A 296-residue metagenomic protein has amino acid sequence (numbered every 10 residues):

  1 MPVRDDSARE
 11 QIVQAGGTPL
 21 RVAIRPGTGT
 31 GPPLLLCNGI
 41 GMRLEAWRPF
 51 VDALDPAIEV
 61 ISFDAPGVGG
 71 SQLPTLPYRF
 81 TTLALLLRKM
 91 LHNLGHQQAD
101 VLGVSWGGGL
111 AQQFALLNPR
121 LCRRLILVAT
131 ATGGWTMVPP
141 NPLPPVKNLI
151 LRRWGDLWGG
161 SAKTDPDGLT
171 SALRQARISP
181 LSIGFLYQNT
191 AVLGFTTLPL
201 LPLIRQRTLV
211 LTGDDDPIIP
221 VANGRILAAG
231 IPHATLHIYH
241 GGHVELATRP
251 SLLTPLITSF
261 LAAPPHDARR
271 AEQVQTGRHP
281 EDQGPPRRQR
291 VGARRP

Functional and structural regions predicted by a protein language model:
T18-Q72: Conserved HGGG/HGGXW glycine-rich cap/lid loop of the alpha/beta-hydrolase fold
S62-L102: Active-site loop/oxyanion-hole signature of alpha/beta-hydrolase fold enzymes
G103, G107, A111: Gly/Ala-rich beta-loop-alpha elbow adjacent to hydrolase catalytic centers
Q112, L116, C122-R152: Flexible "cap/lid" loop of the alpha/beta hydrolase fold
R152-L200: Conserved alpha/beta-hydrolase catalytic His-Asp/Glu region
I204, V210-T212, D216: Short beta-strand/loop motif that positions the catalytic acidic residue of the alpha/beta-hydrolase fold
P217-N223: Conserved alpha/beta-hydrolase "acid-adjacent" motif
A234-P296: Catalytic active-site module of serine/aspartate enzymes centered on a nucleophile-bearing elbow/loop
